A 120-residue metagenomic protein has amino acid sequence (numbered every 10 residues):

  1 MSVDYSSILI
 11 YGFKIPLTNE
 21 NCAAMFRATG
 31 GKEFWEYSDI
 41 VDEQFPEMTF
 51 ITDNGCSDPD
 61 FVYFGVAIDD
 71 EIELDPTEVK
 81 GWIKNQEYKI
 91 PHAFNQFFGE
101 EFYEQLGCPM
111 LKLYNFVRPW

Functional and structural regions predicted by a protein language model:
M1-Q96, E100-E104, C108, W120: Acidic (Asp/Glu-rich) sequence patches and key acidic residues that form negatively charged surfaces used
P109-F116: Short A/G/S/P-biased low-complexity tracts
